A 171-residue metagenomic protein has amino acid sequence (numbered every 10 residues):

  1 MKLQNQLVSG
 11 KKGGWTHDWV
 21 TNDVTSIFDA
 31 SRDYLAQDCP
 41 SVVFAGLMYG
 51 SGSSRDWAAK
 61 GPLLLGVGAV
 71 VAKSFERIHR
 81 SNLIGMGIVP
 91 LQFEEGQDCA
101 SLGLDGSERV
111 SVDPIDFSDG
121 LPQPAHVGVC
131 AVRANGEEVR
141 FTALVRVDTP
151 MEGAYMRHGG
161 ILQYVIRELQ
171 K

Functional and structural regions predicted by a protein language model:
M1-K171: Fe-S-dependent hydro-lyases/dehydratases of central metabolism
